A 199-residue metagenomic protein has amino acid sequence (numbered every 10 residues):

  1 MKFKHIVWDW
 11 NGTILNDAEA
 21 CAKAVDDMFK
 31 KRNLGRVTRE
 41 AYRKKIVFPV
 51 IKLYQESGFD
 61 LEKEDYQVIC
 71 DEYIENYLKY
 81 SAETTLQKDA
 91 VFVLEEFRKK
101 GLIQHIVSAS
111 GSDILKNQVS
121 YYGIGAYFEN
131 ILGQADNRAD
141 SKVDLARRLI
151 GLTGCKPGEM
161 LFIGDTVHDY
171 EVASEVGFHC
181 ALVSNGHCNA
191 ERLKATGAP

Functional and structural regions predicted by a protein language model:
K2-H5, K142-E171: Conserved Lys-Pro-Asp/Glu-containing loop-to-beta segment of HAD-superfamily phosphomonoesterases, centered on
F3-F92: N-terminal helical cap/lid subdomain that shapes the substrate entry/recognition surface in HAD-like hydrolases
G35, G125-E129, K156: Conserved H-loop
Y42-K45, I124-D140: A short, structured active-site edge motif that brings together acidic residues
L78-I106, S112-K116, V143: Short, acidic loop-to-helix structural element flanking the phosphoryl-transfer center in phosphate-processing enzymes
V91-K99, I150, Y170-S174: Surface-exposed amphipathic alpha-helices with a cationic face
S108, L161-P199: Acidic, Mg2+-coordinating phosphoryl-transfer loop and its flanking beta/alpha structural elements, shared across
Y122-L132, R192-P199: Structural recognition of alpha->loop->beta junctions
